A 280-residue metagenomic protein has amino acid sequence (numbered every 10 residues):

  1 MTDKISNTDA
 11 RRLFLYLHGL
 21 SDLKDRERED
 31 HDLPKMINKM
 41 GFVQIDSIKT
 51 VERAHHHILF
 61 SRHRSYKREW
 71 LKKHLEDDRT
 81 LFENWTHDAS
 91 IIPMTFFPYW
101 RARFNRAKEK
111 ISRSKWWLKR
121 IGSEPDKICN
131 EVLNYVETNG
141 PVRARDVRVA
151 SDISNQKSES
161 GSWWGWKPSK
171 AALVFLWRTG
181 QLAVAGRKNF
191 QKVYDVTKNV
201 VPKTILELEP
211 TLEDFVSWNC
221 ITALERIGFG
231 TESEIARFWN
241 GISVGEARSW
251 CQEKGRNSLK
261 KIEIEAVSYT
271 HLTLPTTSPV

Functional and structural regions predicted by a protein language model:
M1-P168, F175-A183: Phosphate-backbone binding and catalysis cores of DNA-processing enzymes
L71-K72, K170-V174, R248-G255: Short, hydrophobic-biased segments on the C-terminal half of alpha helices that form "recognition helices"
N139, T179, I227, E253-N257 (+1 more regions): Alpha-helix C-caps/helix-loop-beta hinges
S154-S158, G241-E246: Short, basic interhelical loop/turn and adjoining N-cap of the next helix at nucleic-acid- or acidic-partner-contacting
L182, L259-K260: Short hydrophobic beta-strand motif reused across regulatory alpha/beta modules
R187-F190, E265-A266: Short, Lys/Arg-rich nucleic-acid/phosphate-binding segment
N199-N219: Short, amphipathic alpha-helical interaction segments positioned at domain boundaries
T270-T276: Conserved small/polar residues in nucleotide/adenosyl-binding loops
